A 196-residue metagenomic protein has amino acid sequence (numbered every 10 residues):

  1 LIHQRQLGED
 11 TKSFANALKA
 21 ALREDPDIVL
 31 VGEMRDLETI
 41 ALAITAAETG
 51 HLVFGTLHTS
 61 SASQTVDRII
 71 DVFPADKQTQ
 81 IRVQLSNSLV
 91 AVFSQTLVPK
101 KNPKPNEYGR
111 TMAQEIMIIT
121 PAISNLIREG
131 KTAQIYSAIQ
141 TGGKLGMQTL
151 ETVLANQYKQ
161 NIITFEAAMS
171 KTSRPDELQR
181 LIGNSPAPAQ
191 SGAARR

Functional and structural regions predicted by a protein language model:
L1-R196: Short, flexible helix-loop junctions that flank or precede catalytic/ligand sites
